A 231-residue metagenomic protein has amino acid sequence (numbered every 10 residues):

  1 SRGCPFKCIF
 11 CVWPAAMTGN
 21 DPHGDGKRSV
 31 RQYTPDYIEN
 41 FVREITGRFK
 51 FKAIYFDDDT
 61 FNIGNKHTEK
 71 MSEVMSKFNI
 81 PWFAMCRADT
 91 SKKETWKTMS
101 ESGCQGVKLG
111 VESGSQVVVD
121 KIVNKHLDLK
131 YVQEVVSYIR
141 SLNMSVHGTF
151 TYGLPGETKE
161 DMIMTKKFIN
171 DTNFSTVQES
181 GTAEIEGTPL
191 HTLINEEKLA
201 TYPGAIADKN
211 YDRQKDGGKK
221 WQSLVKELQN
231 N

Functional and structural regions predicted by a protein language model:
S1-H147, K167: Radical SAM [4Fe-4S] cluster-binding motif and immediate context
V12-A15, I63, I80, L154 (+3 more regions): Intrinsically disordered, low-complexity regions enriched in small/polar residues
M17, R28, F41, L109 (+9 more regions): Generic detector of leucine side chains in alpha-helical contexts
E94-M99, V123-K130, V146-L154, G187-N195 (+1 more regions): Noncatalytic linker/hinge segments flanking ATPase motor cores
G114-V123, V136-D161, S180-E186, N210-D216: Conserved strand-turn element in the central/C-terminal portion of the radical SAM core barrel that lines
E160-N231: C-terminal accessory regions of radical SAM enzymes
